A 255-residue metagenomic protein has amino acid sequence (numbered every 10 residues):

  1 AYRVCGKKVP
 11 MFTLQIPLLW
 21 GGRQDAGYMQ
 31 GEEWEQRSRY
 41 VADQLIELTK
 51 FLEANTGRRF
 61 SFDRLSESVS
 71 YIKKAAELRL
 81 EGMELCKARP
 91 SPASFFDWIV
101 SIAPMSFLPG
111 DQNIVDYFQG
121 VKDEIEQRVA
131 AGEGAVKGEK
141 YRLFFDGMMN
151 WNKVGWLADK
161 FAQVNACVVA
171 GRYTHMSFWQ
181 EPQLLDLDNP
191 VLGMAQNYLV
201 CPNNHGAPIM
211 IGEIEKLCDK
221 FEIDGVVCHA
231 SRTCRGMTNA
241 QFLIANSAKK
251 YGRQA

Functional and structural regions predicted by a protein language model:
A1-R59, T174-H175, W179-A255: Trp/Phe/Arg-rich N-terminal binding region typifying the photolyase-homology
S38-Q180: A charged, amphipathic alpha-helical module
